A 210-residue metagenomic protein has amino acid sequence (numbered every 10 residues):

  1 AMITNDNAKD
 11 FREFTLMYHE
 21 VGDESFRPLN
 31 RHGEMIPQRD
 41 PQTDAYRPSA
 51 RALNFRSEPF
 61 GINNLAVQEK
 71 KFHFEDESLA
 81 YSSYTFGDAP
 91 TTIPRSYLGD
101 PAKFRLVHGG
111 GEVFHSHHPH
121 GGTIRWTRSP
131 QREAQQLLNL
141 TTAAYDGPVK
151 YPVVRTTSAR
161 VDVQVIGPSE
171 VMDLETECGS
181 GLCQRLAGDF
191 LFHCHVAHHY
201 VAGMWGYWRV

Functional and structural regions predicted by a protein language model:
A1-V210: Copper-binding active sites and cupredoxin-like electron-transfer domains, recognizing His/Cys-rich ligand loops
